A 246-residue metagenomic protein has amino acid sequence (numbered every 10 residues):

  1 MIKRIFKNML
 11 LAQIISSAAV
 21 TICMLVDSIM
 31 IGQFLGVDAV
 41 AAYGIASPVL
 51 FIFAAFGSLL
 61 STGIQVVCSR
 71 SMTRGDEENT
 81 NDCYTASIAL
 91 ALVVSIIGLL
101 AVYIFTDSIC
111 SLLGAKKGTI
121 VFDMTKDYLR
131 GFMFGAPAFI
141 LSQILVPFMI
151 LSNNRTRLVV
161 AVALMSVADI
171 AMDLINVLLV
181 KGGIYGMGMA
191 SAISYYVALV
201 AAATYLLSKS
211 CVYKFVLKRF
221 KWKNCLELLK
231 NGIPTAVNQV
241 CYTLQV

Functional and structural regions predicted by a protein language model:
M1-I14, C68-G135, L179-I233: Short alpha-helical transmembrane segments in multi-pass integral membrane proteins
I5-Q65, I233-V246: Signature of the first transmembrane helix
A12-S17, L50-G57, V94-G98, G131-G135 (+4 more regions): Alpha-helical transmembrane segments of multi-pass integral membrane proteins
I22-L25, F34-V37, S71-R74, L151-N153 (+2 more regions): Helix-loop interface residues and adjacent transmembrane-helix termini in multi-pass membrane transporters, primarily
A42-L100, F139-L158: Small-residue-rich hydrophobic transmembrane alpha-helices
I52-A55, L99, D169-D173, A198-A203: Hydrophobic transmembrane alpha-helices of multi-pass small-molecule transporters
A91, F148-L174, Y185, M189-A192: Alpha-helical transmembrane segments of multi-pass membrane transporters/permeases
G114-T125, L129-F132, A136-A163: Cytoplasmic helix-loop-helix junction between adjacent transmembrane helices in 12-TM secondary transporters
